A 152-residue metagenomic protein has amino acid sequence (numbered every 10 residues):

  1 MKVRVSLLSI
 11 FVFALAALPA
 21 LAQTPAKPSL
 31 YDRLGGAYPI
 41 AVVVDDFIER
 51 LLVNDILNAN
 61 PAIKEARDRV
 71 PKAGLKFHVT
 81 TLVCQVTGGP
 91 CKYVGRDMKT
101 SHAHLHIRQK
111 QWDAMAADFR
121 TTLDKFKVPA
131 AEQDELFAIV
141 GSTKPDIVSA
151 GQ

Functional and structural regions predicted by a protein language model:
M1-V5: Positively charged n-region of N-terminal signal peptides that target proteins for export
S9-A17: Bacterial N-terminal signal peptides
A22-Q152: Core of compact, soluble alpha-helical bundle domains
